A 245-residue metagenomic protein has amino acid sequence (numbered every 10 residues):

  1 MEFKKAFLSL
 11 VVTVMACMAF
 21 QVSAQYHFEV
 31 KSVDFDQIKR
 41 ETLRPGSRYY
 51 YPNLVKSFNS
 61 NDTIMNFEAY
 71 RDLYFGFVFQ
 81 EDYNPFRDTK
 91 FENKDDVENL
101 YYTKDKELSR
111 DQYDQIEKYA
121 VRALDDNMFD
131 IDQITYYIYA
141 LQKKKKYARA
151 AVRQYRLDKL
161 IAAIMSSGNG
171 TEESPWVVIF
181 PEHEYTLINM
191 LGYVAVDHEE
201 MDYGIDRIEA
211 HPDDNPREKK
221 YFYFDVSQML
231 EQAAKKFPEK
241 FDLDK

Functional and structural regions predicted by a protein language model:
M1-V30: Bacterial Sec-dependent N-terminal signal peptides
Q25-D111, T171, P175-K245: N-terminal alpha-helical interaction modules that lie
R122-A123, L157: Canonical positions in the second alpha-helix
I131-D132, K159-E173: Boundary/linker segments of alpha-helical solenoid repeat arrays
Q142-M165: TPR/TPR-like (Sel1-like) alpha-helical repeat modules
